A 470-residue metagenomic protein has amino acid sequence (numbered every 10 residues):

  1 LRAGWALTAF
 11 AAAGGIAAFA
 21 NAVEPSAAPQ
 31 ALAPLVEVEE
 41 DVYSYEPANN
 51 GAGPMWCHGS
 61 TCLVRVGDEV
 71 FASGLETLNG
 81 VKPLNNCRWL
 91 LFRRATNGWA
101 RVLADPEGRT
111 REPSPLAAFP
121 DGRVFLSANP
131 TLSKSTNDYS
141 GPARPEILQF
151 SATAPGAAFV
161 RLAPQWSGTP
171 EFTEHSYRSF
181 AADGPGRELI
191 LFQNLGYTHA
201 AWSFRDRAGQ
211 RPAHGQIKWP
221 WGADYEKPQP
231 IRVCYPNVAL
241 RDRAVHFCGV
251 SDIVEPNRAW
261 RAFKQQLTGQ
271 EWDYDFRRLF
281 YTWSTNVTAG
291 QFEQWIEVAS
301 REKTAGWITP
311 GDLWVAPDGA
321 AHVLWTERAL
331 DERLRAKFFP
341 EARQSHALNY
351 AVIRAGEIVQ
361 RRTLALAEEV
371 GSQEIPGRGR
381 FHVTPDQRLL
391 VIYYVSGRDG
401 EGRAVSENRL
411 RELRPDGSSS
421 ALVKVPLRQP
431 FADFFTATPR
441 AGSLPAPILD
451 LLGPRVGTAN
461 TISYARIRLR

Functional and structural regions predicted by a protein language model:
G4-A17: Bacterial N-terminal signal peptides
E24-R470: Extracellular, repeat-based ectodomains that mediate carbohydrate processing or recognition
